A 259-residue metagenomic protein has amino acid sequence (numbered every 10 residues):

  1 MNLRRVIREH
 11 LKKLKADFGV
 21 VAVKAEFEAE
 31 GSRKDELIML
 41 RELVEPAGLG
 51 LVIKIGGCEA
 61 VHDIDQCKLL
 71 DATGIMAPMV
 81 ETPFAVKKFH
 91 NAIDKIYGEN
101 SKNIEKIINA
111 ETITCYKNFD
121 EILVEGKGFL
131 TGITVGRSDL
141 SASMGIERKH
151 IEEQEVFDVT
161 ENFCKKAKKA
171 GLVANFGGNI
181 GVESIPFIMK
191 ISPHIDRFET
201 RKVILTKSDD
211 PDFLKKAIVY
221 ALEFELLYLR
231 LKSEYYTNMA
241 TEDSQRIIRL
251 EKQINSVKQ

Functional and structural regions predicted by a protein language model:
M1-Q259: Expand to "…catalyze enediolate/carbanion chemistry for C-C bond making/breaking, isomerization, decarboxylation
